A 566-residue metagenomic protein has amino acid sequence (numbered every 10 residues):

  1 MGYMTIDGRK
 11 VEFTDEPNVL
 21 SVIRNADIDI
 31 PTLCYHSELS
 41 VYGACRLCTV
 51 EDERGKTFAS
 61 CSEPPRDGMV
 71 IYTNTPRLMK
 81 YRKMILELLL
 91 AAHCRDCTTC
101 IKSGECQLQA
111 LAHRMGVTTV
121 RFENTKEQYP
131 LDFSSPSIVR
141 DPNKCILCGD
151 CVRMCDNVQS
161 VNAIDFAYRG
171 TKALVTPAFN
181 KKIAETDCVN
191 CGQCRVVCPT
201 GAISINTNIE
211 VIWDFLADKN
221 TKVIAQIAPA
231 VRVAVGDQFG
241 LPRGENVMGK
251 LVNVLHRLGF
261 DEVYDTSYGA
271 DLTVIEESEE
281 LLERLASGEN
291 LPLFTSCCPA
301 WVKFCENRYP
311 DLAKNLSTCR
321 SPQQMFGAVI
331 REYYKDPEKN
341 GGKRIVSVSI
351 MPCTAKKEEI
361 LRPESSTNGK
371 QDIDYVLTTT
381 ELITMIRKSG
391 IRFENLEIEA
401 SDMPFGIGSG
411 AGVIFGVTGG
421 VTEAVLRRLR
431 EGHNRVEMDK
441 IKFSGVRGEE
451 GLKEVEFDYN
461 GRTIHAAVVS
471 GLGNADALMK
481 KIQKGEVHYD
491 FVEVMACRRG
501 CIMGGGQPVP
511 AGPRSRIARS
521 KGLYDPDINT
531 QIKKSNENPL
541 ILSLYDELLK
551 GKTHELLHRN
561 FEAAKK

Functional and structural regions predicted by a protein language model:
I6-R9, D52-R54: Short strand-turn-strand beta-turns centered on an Asx-Gly dipeptide
D7, I138-D141, Q226, V494-M495: Short glycine-rich or small-residue beta-strand-to-loop segments that form or flank ligand, phosphate, metal/Fe-S
R9-P17: Short, contiguous acidic and Ser/Thr-rich linear segments
E12-F13, K172, V233-G236: Short N-terminal binding/cap micro-motifs at the start of the first secondary-structure element
P17-G68, Y72-R82, N206-K566: Iron-sulfur-associated redox domains of electron-transfer enzymes in respiratory and anaerobic energy metabolism
R46-N190, V196, I203-F215, K222: Fe-S ferredoxin-like electron-transfer domains and their immediately adjacent linker/connector regions across
